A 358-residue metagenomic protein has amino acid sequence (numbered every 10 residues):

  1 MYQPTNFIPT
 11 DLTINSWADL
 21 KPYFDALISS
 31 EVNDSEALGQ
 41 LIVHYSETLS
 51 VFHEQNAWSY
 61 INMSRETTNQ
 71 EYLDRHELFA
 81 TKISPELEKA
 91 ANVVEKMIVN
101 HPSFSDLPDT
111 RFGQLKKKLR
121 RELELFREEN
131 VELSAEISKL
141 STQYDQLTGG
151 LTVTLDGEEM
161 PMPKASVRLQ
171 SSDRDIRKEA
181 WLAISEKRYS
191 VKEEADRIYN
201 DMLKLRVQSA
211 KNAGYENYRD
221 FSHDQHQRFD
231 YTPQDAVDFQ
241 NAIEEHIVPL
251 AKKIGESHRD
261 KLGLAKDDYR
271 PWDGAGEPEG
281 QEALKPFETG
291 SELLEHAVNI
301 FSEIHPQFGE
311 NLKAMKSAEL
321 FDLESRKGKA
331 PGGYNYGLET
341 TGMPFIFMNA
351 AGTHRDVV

Functional and structural regions predicted by a protein language model:
M1-K285, L294-H296: A well-structured
P163-R177, P286-V357: Active-site-adjacent "gating/activation" loops or surface patches in catalytic cores
